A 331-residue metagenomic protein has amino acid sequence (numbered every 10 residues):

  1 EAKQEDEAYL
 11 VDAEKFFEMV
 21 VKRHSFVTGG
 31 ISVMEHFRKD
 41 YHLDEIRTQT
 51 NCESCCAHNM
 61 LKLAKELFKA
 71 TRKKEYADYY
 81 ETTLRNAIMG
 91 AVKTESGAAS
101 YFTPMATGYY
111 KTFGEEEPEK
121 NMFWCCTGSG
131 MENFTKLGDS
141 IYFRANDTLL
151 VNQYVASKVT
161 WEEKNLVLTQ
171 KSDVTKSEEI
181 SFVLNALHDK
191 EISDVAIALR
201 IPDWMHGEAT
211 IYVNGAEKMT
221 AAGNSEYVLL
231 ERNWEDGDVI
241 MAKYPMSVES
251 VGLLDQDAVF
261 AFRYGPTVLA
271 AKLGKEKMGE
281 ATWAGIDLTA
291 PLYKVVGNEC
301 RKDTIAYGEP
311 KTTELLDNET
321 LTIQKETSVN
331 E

Functional and structural regions predicted by a protein language model:
E1-A2, A13, Q49-F68, T127-L137: Well-ordered alpha-helical segments within folded domains of soluble proteins
E1-D6, S25-A57, P118-C126: Solvent-exposed loop and edge beta-strand segments that line ligand/cofactor-binding and catalytic clefts
E1-E14, V21, F68-D78, D189: Structural helix-adjacent loops and short alpha-helical linkers that scaffold large soluble proteins
D12-F26, E66, T82-G90: Alpha-helical scaffold segments in carbohydrate-active enzymes
A13, A77-N86, A91-A186, K190 (+3 more regions): C-terminal beta-rich recognition modules with glycine/proline-rich loops and embedded aromatic residues
F68, R72-A77, W204, I211 (+1 more regions): Carbohydrate-binding surfaces of carbohydrate-active enzymes
E191-V213: Beta-strand-rich binding/interaction modules
H206-R232, S250-D255: Solvent-exposed beta-strand/loop surfaces of large extracellular or lumenal domains
